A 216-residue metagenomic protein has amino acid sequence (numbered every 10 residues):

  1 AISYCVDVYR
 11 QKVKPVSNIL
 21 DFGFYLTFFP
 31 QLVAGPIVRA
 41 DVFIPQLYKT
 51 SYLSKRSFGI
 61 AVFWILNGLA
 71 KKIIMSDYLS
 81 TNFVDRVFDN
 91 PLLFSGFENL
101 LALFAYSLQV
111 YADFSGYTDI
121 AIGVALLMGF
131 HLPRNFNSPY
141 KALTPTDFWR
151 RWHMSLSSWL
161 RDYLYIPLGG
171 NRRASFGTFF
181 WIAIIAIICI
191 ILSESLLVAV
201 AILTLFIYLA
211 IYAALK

Functional and structural regions predicted by a protein language model:
A1-K216: Membrane-embedded transmembrane alpha-helical bundles that form the catalytic cores of multi-pass lipid-modifying
